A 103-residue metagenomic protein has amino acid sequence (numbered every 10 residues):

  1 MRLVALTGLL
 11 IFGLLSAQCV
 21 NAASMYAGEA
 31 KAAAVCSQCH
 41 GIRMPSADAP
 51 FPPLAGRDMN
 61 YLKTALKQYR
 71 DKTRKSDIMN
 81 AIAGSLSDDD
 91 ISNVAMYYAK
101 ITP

Functional and structural regions predicted by a protein language model:
M1-G8: Bacterial N-terminal signal peptides that target proteins for export
A17-C19: N-terminal signal peptide c-region/cleavage motif recognized by signal peptidases
N21-M44, A55, Y61: Sequence/structural segment immediately N-terminal to covalent heme-attachment motifs in c-type and related
A33-G41, P53, K67, S92-A99: C-type cytochrome heme c attachment motif
P45-A47, K75: N-terminal alpha-helical segment
P50-P53, I78: Conserved beta-strand positions that form and line the central face of beta-propeller blades
P53-G56, S85: Short, conserved sequence motifs enriched in acidic/basic residues, glycine, and aromatics that mark functional "hot
N60, A65, R74, A83-P103: C-terminal capping alpha-helices of c-type cytochrome domains
